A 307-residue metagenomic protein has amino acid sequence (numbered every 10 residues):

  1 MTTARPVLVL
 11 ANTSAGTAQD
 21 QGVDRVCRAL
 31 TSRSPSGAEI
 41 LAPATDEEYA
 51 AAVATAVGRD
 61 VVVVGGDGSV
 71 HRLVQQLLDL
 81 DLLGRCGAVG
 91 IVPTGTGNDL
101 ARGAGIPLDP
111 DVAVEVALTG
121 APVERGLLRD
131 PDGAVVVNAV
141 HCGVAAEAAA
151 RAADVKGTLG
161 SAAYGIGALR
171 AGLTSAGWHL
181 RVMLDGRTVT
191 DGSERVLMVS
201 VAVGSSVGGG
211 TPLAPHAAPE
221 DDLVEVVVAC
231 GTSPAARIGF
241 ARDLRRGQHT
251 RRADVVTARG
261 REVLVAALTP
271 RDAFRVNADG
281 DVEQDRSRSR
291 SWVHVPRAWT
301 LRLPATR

Functional and structural regions predicted by a protein language model:
M1-V64, H71, Q76, D111: ATP/NTP phosphate-donor binding region
L10-A11, A18, I40-P43, L78 (+1 more regions): Catalytic core of DAGKc-family lipid kinases
T13, V64-G66, V92-T94, V203: Glycine-rich beta-strand-to-loop/alpha-helix junction loops that act as flexible
D60, A117-G120, H294, W299: N-terminal membrane-targeting/anchoring modules of bacterial envelope and secretion proteins
H141, A145, S200-P215, V282: Glycine-rich phosphate/pyrophosphate-binding beta-alpha loops
A145-A148, T190-G192, S206-G210, P234-I238: Short acidic/glycine-rich loop or secondary-structure boundary segments that cap or lie
V155-Y164, G209-A236: Gly/Ser/Thr-rich active-site loops/lids in small-molecule metabolic enzymes that frequently grip phosphoryl groups
L184, V189, A218, V228-R307: ATP/nucleoside-binding phosphotransfer catalytic cores, i.e., glycine-rich phosphate-binding loops
